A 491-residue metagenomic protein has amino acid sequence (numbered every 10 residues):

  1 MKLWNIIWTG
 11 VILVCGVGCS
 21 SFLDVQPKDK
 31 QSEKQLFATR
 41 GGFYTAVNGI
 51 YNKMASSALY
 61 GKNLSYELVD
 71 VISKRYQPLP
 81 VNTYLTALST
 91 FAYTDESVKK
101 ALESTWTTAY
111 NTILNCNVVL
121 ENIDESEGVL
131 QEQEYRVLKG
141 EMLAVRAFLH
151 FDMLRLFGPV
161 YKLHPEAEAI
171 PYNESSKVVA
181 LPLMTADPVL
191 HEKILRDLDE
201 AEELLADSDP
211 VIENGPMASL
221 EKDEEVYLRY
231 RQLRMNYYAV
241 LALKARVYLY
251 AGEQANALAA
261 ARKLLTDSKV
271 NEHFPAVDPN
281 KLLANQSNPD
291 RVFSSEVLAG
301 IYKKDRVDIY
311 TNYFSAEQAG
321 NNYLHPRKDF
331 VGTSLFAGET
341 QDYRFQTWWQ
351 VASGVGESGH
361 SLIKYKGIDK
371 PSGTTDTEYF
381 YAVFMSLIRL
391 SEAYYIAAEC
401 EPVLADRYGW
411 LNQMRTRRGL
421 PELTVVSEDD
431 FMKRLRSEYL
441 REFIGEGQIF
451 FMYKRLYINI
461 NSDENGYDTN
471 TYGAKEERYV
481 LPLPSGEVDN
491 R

Functional and structural regions predicted by a protein language model:
W4, C19-D70, K303, N461-R491: Membrane-proximal, proline-rich intrinsically disordered regions
K34, L64-P78, P159-E166, I170 (+2 more regions): Short, surface-exposed recognition loops and adjoining beta-strand edges that mediate ligand/DNA contacts, enriched
Y44, T83-F157, M184-P188, E203-L205 (+3 more regions): Conserved, well-structured interaction surfaces
V119, I123-S126, M153-L154, A201 (+3 more regions): Alpha-helical solenoid scaffolds that mediate protein-protein interactions, centered on TPR/SEL1-like repeats but also
K263-D406, Y457-R491: Elongated scaffold/linker segments in the mid-to-C-terminal portions of large proteins
